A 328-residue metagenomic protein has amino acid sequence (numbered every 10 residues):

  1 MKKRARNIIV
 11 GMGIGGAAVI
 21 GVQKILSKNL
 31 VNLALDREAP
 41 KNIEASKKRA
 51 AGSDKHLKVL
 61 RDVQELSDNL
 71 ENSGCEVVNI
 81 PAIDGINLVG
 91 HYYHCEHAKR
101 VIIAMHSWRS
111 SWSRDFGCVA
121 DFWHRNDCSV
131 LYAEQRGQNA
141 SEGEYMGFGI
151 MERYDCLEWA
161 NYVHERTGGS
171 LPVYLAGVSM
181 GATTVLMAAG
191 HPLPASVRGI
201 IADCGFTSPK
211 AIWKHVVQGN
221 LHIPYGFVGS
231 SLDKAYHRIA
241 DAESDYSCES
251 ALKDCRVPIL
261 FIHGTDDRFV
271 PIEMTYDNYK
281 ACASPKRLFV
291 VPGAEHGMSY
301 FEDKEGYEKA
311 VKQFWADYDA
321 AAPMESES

Functional and structural regions predicted by a protein language model:
I8-P81: An N-terminal hydrophobic leader/cap segment in hydrolases
W108-F122, Q135: The serine-hydrolase catalytic nucleophile loop
F122-E142: Conserved alpha/beta-hydrolase
M146-T167: Alpha/beta-hydrolase active-site loop
M187-S244, A251: Hydrolase active-site cap/lid region
D254-C255, F261-H263, D267: Short beta-strand/loop motif that positions the catalytic acidic residue of the alpha/beta-hydrolase fold
V257, P271-K280: Short alpha-helix in the alpha/beta-hydrolase fold that links the catalytic acid
E302-S328: Catalytic active-site module of serine/aspartate enzymes centered on a nucleophile-bearing elbow/loop
